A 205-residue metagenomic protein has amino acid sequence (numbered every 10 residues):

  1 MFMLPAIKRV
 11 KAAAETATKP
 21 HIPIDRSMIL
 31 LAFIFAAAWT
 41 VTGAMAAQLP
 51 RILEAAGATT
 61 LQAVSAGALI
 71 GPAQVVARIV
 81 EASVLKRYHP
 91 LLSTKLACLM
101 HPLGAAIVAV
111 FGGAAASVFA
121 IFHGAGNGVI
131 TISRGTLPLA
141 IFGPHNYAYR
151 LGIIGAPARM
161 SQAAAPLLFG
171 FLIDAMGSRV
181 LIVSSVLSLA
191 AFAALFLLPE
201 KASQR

Functional and structural regions predicted by a protein language model:
M1-E15, F192-P199: C-terminal membrane-cytosol helix-exit motif in multi-pass small-molecule transporters
D25-I79: Extracytoplasmic gate region of multi-pass secondary transporters
A77-P90, I173-D174: Helix-to-loop junctions at the C-terminal end of transmembrane segments in multipass secondary transporters
L92-A106: Structural signature of the two symmetry-related core transmembrane helices
V110-F119: Helix-loop junctions at membrane interfaces in 12-TM secondary transporters
V129-F142: Intracellular juxtamembrane helix-capping segments at the cytosolic ends of symmetry-related transmembrane helices
P144-M176: A late C-terminal transmembrane helix in Major Facilitator Superfamily
